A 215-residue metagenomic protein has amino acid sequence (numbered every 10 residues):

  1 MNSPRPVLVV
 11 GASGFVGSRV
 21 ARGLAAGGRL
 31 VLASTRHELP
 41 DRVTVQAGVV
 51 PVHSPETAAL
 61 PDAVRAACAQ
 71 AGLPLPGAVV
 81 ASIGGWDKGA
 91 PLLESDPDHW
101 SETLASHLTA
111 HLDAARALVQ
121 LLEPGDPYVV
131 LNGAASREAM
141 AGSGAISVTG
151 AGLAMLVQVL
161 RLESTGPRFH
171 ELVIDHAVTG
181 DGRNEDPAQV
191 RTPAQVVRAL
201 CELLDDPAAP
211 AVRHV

Functional and structural regions predicted by a protein language model:
V10-G23: N-terminal Rossmann NAD(P)H-binding glycine-rich loop of SDR-like oxidoreductase domains
G27-D41: Conserved glycine-rich Rossmann-like NAD(P)H-binding loop of the short-chain dehydrogenase/reductase
T44-L60: Rossmann-fold cofactor-recognition segment
T57-P74: Conserved amphipathic alpha-helix within the SDR
A71, A117-D126: A short helix-coil junction within the Rossmann-fold of NAD(P)-dependent oxidoreductases
V80-G89: Conserved NAD(P)H cofactor-binding loop of Rossmann-fold oxidoreductase domains
P91, H99-L104, A110-D113, D126-L153 (+2 more regions): Catalytic loop of short-chain dehydrogenase/reductase
Q158, L162-V215: C-terminal helical subdomain
